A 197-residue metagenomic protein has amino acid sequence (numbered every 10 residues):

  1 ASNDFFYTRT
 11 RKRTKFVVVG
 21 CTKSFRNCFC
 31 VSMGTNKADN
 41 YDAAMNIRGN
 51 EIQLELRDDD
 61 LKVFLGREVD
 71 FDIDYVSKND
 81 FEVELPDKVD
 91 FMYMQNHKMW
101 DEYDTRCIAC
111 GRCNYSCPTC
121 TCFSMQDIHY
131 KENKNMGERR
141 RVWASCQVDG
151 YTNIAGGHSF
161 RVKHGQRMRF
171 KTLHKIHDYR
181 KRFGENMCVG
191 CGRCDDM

Functional and structural regions predicted by a protein language model:
A1-F91: Iron-sulfur-associated redox domains of electron-transfer enzymes in respiratory and anaerobic energy metabolism
S2, G34, G111, G190-G192: Glycine-centered flexibility sites
G20-K23, T121, G150: Generic secondary-structure microfeatures
D87-T105, F123-M197: Ferredoxin-type iron-sulfur electron-transfer modules in oxidoreductases and energy-metabolism complexes
D104-N114: Extended amphipathic alpha-helical segments enriched in small hydrophobics
R112-I128: A donor-sugar binding/catalytic signature common to diverse glycosyltransferases and related nucleotide-sugar
